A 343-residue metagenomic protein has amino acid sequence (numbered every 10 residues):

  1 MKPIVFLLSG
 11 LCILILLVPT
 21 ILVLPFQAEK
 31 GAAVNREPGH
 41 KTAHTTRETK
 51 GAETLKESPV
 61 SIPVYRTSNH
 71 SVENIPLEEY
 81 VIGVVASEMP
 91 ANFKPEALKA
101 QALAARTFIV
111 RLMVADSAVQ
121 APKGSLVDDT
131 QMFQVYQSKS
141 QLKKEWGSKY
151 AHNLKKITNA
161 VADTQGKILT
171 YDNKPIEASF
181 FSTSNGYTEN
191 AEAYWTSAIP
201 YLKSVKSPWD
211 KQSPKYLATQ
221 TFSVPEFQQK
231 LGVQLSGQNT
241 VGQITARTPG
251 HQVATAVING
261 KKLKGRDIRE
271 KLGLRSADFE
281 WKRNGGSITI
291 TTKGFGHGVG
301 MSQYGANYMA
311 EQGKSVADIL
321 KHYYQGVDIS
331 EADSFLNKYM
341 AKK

Functional and structural regions predicted by a protein language model:
M1-K343: Conserved, single-site charged/polar hotspot
